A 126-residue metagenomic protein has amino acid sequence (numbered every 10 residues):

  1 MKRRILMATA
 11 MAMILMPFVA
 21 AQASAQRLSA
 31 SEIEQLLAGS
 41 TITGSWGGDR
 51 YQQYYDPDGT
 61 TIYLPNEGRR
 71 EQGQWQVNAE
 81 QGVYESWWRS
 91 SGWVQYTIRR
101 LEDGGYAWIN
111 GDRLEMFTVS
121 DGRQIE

Functional and structural regions predicted by a protein language model:
M1-K2, D103: Short alpha-helix boundary/capping motifs
K2-R3, Q26: Short, intrinsically disordered low-complexity segments
R3-M11: N-terminal export leaders
F18-E126: Lipid interaction determinants
